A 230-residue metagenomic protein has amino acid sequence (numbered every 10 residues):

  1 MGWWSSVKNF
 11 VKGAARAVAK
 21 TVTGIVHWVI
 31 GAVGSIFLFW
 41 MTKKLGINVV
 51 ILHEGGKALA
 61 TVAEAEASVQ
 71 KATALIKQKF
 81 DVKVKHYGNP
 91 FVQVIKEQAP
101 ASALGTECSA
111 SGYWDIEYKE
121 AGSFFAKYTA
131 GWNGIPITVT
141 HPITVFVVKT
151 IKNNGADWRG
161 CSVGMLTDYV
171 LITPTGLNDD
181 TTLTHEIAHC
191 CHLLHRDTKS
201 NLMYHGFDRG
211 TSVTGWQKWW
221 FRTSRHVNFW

Functional and structural regions predicted by a protein language model:
M1-G2, V26, G112, A130 (+3 more regions): Short, low-complexity intrinsically disordered segments
W3-I135, N178: Propeptide-to-catalytic entry region of secreted or membrane-anchored zinc metalloproteases
H27, G34, S200-W230: Replace "(M1/M4/M9/M12/WLM)" with "(e.g., M1/M4/M8/M9/M12/M26/WLM)" and add "not limited to" to clarify scope
G46-N48, T144-F146, L202-Y204: Soluble periplasmic/extracytoplasmic beta-strand elements of cell-envelope proteins
L59-E66, C108, A156-G164, T211-R222: Short, polar loop/linker segments at the starts of domains and inter-domain junctions
G122-K199, R209-T211, W230: Active-site-proximal segment of zinc-dependent metalloprotease catalytic domains
